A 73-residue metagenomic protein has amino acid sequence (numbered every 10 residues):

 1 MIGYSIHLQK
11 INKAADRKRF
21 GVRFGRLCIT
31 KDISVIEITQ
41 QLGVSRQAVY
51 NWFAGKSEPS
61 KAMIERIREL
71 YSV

Functional and structural regions predicted by a protein language model:
M1-I2: General nucleic-acid-binding
I6-K31: A short, Lys/Arg-rich alpha-helix, primarily the initiator
L27, Q41, W52: Residues in the recognition helix of alpha-helical DNA-binding motifs
E37-T39: Short alpha-helical "recognition helix" segments of helix-turn-helix
V44-E58: Recognition helix of helix-turn-helix/homeodomain-like DNA-binding domains that insert into the DNA major groove
K61-V73: DNA major-groove recognition helix of helix-turn-helix/homeodomain DNA-binding modules
